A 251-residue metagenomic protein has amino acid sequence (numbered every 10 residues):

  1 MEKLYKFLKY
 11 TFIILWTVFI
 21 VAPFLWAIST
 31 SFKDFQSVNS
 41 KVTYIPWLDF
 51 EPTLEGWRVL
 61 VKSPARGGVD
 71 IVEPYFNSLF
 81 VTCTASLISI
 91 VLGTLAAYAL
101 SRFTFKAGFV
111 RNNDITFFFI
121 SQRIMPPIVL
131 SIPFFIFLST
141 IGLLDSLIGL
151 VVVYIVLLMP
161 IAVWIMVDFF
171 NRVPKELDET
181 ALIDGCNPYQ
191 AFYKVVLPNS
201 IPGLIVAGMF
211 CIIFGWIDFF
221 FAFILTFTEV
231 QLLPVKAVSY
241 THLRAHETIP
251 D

Functional and structural regions predicted by a protein language model:
M1-R244, P250-D251: A hydrophobic, multi-pass inner-membrane permease signature
